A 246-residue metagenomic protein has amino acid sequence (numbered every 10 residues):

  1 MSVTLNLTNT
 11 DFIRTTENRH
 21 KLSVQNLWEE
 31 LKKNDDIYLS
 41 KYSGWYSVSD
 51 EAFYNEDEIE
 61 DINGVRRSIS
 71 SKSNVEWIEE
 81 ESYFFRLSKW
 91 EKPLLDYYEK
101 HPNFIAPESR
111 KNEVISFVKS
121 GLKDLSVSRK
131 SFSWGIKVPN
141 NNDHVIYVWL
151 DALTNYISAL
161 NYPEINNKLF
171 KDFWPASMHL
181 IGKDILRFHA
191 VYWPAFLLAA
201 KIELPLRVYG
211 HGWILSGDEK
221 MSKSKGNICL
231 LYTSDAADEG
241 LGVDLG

Functional and structural regions predicted by a protein language model:
M1-Y38, F196: N-terminal Rossmann-like or analogous alpha/beta NTP/dinucleotide-binding catalytic cores that position adenine
L7-N9, Y42, E203-P205: Short secondary-structure junction motifs
D11-L22, S40-F53, G210-H211: Short, glycine/charge-rich beta-strand/loop segments that flank catalytic centers and engage negatively charged groups
R14, R19-S23, I69-S234: Structured secondary-structure scaffolds
N34-S40, H101-I105: Short, polar/flexible loop-turn hinges at active-site or ligand-entry regions and domain interfaces
D36-S82: Cys/His-rich short segments
N55, A106-P107, L245-G246: Generic structural signal for alpha-helix starts
Y232-G246: Single conserved hydrophobic/aromatic residue that forms the stacking wall/gate of nucleotide- or nucleobase-binding
